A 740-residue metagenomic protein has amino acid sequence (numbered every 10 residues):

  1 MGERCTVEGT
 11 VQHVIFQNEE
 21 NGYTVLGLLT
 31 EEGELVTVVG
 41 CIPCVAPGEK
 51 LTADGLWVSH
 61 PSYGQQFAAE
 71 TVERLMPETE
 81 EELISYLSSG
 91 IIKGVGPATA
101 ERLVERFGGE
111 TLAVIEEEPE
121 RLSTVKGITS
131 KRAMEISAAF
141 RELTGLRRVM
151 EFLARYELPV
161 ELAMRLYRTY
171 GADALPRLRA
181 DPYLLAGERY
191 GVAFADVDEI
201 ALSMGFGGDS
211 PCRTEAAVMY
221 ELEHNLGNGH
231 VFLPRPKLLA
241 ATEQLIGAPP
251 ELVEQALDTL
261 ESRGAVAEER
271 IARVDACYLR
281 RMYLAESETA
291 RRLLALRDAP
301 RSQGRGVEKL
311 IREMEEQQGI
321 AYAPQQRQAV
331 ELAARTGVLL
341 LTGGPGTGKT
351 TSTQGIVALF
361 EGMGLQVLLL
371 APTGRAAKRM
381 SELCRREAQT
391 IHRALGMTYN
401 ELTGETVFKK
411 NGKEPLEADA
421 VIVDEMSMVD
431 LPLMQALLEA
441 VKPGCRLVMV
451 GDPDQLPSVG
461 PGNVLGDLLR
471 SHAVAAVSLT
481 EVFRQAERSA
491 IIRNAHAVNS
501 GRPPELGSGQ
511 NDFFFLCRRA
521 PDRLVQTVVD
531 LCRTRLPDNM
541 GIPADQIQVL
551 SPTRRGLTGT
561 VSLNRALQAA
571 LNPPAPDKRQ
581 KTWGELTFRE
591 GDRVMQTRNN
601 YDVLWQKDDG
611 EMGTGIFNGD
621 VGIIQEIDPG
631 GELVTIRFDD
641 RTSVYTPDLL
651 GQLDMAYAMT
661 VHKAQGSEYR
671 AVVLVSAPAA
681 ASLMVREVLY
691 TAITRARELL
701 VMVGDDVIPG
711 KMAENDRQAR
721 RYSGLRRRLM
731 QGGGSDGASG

Functional and structural regions predicted by a protein language model:
M1-G306, G740: Accessory, non-ATPase domains that flank or precede helicase/AAA+ motor cores in DNA-metabolism machines
V14, A53, Q596, I624-I627 (+1 more regions): A generic structural signal for residues embedded in beta-strands
G48-K50, G591, G619: Loop/turn positions that initiate beta-strands
F232, R327-V330, R335-G509: ASCE P-loop NTPase helicase motor core
R270-P345, T351: Pre-Walker A segment
K349, P453-T614, Q625: Conserved helicase motor core of P-loop NTPases
S500, N618-G740: C-terminal accessory regions
